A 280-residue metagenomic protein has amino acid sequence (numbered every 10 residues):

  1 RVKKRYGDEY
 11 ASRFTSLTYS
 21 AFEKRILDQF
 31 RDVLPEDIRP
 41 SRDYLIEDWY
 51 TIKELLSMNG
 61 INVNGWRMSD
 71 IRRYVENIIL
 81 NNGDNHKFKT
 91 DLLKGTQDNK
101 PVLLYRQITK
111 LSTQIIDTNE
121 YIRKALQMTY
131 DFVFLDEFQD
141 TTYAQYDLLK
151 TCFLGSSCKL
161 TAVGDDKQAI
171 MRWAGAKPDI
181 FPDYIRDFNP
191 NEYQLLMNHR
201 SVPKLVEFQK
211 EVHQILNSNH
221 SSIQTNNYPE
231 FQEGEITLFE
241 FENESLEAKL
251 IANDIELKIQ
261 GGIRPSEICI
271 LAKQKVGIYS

Functional and structural regions predicted by a protein language model:
V2-R5, T18, F22-I26, A144 (+6 more regions): Alpha-helical scaffold elements adjacent to nucleotide-binding pockets in ATP/GTP-utilizing enzyme cores
V2-R73: Conserved P-loop NTPase-based nucleic-acid remodeling module centered on helicase motor cores
R5-R13, F30-R42, T96-D98, P190-Q194 (+2 more regions): Short, polar/flexible loop-turn hinges at active-site or ligand-entry regions and domain interfaces
D8-E9, K124-L126, C152-S156, I185-F188 (+2 more regions): Conserved catalytic network of the ASCE P-loop NTPase/AAA+ motor domain
T51-F134, Y143-L148, R172: Accessory N-terminal region flanking or inserted into the helicase ATPase core in nucleic-acid motor proteins
E137: Walker B catalytic acidic pair
T142-K204: Conserved helicase motor core of SF1/SF2 NTP-dependent helicases
N189-N191, M197-S280: Helicase P-loop NTPase motor core
